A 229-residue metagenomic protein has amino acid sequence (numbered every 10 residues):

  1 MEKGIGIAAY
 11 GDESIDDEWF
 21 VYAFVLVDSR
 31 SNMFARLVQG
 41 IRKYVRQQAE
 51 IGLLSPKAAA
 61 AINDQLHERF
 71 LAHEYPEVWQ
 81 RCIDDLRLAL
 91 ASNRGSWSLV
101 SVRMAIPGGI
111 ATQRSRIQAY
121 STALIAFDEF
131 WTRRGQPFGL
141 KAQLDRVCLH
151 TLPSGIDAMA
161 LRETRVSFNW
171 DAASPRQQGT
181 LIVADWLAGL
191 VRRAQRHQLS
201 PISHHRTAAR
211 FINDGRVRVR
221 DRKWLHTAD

Functional and structural regions predicted by a protein language model:
M1-D229: Phosphate-ester processing/binding pockets and catalytic centers
